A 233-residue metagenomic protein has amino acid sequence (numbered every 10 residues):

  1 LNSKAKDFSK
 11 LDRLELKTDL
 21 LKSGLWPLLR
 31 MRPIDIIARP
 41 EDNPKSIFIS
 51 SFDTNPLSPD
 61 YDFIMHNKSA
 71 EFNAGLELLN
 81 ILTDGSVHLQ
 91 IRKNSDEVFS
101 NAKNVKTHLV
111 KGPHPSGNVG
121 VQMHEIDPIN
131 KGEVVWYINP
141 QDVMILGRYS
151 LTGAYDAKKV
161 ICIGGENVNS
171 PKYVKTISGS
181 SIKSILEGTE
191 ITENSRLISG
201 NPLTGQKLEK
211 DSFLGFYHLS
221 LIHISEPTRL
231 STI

Functional and structural regions predicted by a protein language model:
L1-S225, R229: Buried, small/hydrophobic-residue-enriched core segments of structured protein domains
S231-I233: Intrinsically disordered, low-complexity protein-interaction/activation regions
